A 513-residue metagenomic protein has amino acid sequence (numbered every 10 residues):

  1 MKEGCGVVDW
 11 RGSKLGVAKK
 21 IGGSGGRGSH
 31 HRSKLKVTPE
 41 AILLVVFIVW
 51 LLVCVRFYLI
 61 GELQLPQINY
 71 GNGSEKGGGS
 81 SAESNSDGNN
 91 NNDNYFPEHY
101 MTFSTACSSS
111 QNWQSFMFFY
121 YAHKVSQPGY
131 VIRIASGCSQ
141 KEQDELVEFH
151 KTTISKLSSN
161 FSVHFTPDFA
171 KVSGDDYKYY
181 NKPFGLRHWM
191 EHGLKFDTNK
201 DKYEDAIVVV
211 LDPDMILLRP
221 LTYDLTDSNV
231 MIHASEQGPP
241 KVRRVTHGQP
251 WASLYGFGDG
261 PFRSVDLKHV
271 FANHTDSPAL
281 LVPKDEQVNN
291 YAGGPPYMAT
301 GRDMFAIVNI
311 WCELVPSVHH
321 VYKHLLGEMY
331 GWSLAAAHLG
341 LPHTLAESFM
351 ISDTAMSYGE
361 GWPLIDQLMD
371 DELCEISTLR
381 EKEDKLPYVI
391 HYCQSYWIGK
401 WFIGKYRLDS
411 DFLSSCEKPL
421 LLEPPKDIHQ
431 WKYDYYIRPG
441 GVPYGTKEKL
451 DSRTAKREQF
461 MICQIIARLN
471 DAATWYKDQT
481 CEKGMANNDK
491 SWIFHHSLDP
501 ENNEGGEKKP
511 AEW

Functional and structural regions predicted by a protein language model:
M1-V37, N72-K76: Short, low-complexity, Lys/Arg-enriched N-terminal segments of secretory-pathway carbohydrate enzymes
R32-N181, M190-E204, A473-W513: N-terminal anchoring/stem segment of glycosyltransferases
S110-Q111, Q140-Q143, K171-G174, K195 (+6 more regions): Eukaryotic short linear interaction motifs
M117-F119, E148-T152, Y223-A234, L339-P342 (+3 more regions): Short secondary-structure boundary/capping segments
K178-F257: GT-A fold catalytic core of metal-dependent nucleotide-sugar glycosyltransferases, centered on the diacidic
Y203, V265-R380, Y388-H391: Catalytic core and acceptor-binding pocket of nucleotide-sugar-dependent glycosyltransferases
V245-A279: E2/UBC-UEV (E2-variant) core
Q367-W513: Pan-eukaryotic secretory-pathway lumenal catalytic ectodomains of glycan-active enzymes
